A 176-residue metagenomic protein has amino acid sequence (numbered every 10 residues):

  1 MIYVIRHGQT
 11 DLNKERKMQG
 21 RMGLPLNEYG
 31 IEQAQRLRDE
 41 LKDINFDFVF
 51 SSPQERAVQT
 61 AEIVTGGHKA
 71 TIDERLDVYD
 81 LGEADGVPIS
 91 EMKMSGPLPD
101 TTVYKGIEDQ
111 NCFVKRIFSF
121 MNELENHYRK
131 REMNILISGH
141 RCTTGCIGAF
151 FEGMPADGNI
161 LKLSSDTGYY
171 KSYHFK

Functional and structural regions predicted by a protein language model:
I2-Y3, R131-R141: Generic beta-sheet signal
V4-A57, G106-I117: Loop-to-helix element that buttresses phosphate recognition and phosphoryl-transfer chemistry
T10, T143-T144: Short active-site segment of divalent metal-dependent hydrolases/proteases that encodes the spacing between
K14-K17, G82-G86, F150: Short aromatic-enriched loop/helix-cap "lid" or pocket-rim segments at secondary-structure transitions that line
R36-P97: Phosphate-coordination/substrate-recognition cap region in phosphate-metabolizing enzymes
K42-N45, L124-N134: Glycine-rich phosphate-binding loop signature in dinucleotide/nucleotide-binding domains
K93-C112: Short glycine/proline- and acidic residue-enriched helix-loop micro-motifs that form flexible lids or anion-recognition
E152-K176: Domain-level recognition of soluble alpha/beta enzyme cores, biased toward histidine phosphatases/phosphomutases
